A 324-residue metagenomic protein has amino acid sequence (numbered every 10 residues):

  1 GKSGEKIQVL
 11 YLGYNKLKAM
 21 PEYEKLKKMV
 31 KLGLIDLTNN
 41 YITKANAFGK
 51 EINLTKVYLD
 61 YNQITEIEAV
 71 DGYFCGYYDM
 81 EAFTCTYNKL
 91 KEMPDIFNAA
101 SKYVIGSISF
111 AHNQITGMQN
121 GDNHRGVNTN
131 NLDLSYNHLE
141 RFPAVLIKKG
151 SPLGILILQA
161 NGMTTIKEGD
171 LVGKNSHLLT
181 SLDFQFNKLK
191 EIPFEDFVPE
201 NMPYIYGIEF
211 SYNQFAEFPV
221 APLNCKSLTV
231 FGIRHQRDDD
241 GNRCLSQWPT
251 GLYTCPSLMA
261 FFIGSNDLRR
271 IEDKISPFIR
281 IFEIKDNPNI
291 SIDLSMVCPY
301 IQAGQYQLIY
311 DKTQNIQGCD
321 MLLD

Functional and structural regions predicted by a protein language model:
G1-S3, Y23-K27, F48-E51, D71-C75 (+9 more regions): Hydrophobic anchor residues at the C-terminal helix/turn of individual leucine-rich repeat
G4, T65-E66, T86, N224-C225 (+1 more regions): Beta-strand-rich solenoid/repeat architectures in extracellular/passenger domains of polysaccharide-targeting enzymes
I7, L32, I42, L54 (+20 more regions): Conserved hydrophobic position(s) of the canonical leucine-rich repeat
Q8-L12, L32-L37, T55-L59, E81-C85 (+9 more regions): Conserved hydrophobic beta-strand positions in leucine-rich repeat
L12-N15, L37-N40, N62, N88 (+9 more regions): Consensus "Asn ladder" position of solenoid repeat domains
M20-P21, A45, I67-V70, M93 (+9 more regions): Canonical leucine-rich repeat
F74-G76, T84-T86, R243-L245, T254-P256 (+2 more regions): Sequence contexts marking disulfide-bonded cysteines in secreted/extracellular proteins
D238-D239, I281-D324: Membrane-proximal C-terminal cap and juxtamembrane stalk of leucine-rich repeat ectodomains
